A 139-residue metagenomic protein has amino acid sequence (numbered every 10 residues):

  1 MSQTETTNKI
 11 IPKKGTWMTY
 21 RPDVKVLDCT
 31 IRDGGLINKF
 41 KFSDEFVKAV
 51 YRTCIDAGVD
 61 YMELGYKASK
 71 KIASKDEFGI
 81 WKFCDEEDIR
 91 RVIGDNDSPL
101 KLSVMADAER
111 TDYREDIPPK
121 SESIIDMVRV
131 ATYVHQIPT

Functional and structural regions predicted by a protein language model:
S2-T4, D33-G35, I72: Compositionally biased, low-complexity segments enriched in small residues
Q3-T16: A short, compositionally biased domain-edge/stem linker segment
K13-K39, S98-P99, K120-S123: N-terminal small/glycine-rich loop or linker at the start of catalytic domains across soluble metabolic enzymes
Y20-C29, R52-K70: N-terminal glycine-rich anion-binding loops that anchor highly charged ligand groups
G34, C54, V128: Conserved, mostly hydrophobic/aromatic
K39-A49, T132-T139: Glycine-rich anion/phosphate-binding loops
F46-D60, R91-G94: Alpha-helical scaffold segments that flank or form the walls of functional sites
Y61, Y66-T139: Active-site beta->alpha loop and helix N-cap motifs at the rims of alpha/beta catalytic domains
